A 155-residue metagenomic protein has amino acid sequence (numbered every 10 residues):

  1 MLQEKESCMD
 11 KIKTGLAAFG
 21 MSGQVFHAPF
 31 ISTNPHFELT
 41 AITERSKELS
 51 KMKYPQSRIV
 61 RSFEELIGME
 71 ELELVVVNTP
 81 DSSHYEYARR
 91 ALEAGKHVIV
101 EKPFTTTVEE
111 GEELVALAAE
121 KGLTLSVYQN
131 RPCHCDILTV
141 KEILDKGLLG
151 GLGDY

Functional and structural regions predicted by a protein language model:
L2-Y54: N-terminal Rossmann-like dinucleotide-binding module
E4, T106-Y155: A contiguous active-site-proximal alpha/beta segment in oxidoreductase catalytic domains
A18, K102, G147: Conserved G/P- and acidic residue-centered "switch" motifs that form tight phosphate/ATP-binding loops in soluble
F30-N34, K53, R90-A94, E113-L117 (+2 more regions): Alpha-helical structural signal in soluble globular domains
N34, Y54, M69-E70, H134: Acidic-histidine catalytic/liganding microenvironments
F37, E73, K96, K121-T124: Short, well-ordered coil/turn segments that N-cap beta-strands
A41, E73-L74, D154: Short, Asp-centered acidic motifs that coordinate Mg2+ and/or phosphate in catalytic or ligand-binding sites
S57-L117: Beta-loop-alpha module in the N-terminal Rossmann-like domain of NAD(P)-dependent dehydrogenases, especially those
